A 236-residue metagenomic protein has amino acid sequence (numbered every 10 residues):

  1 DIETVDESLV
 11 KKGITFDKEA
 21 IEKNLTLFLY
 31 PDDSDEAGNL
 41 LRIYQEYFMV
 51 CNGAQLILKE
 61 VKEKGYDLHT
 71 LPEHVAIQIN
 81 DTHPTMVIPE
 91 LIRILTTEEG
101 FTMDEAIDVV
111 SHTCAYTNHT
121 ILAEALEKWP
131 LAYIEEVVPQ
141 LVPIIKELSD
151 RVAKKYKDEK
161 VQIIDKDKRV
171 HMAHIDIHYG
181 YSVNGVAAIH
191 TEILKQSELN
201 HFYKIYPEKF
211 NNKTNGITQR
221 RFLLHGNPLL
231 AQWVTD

Functional and structural regions predicted by a protein language model:
D1-D236: A conserved ligand/cofactor-binding region detector
